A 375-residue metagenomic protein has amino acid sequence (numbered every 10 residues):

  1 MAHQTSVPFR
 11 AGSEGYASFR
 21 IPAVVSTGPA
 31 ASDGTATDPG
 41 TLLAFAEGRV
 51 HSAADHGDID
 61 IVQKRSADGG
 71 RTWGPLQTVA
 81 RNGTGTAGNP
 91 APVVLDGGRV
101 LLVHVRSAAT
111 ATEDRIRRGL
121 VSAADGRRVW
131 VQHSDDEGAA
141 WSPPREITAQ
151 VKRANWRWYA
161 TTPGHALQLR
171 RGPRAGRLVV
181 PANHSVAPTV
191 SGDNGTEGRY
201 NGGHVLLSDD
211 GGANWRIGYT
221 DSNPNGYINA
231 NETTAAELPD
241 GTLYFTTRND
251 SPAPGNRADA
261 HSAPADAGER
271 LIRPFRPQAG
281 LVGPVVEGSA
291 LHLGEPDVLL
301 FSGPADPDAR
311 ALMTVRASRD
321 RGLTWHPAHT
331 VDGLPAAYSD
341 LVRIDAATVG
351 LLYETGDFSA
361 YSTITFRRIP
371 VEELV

Functional and structural regions predicted by a protein language model:
M1-V375: Asp-box/BNR beta-propeller blade signature and adjacent active/binding-site loops in extracellular glycan-interacting
